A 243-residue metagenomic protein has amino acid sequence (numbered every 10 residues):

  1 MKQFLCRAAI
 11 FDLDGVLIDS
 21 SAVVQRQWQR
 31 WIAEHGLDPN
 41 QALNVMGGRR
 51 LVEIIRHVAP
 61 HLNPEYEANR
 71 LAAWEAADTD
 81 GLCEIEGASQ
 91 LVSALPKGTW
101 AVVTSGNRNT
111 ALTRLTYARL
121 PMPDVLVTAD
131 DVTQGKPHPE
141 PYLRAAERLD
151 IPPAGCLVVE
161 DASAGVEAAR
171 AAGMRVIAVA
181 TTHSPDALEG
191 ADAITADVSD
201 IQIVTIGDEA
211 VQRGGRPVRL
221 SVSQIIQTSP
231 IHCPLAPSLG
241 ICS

Functional and structural regions predicted by a protein language model:
M1-R7, T99, R108-S243: Asp-based, Mg2+/Mn2+-dependent phosphohydrolase catalytic module
K2-N44: Active-site neighborhood of HAD-like aspartate-dependent phosphohydrolases
L5, A77-V102, N107-N109: Short, acidic loop-to-helix structural element flanking the phosphoryl-transfer center in phosphate-processing enzymes
V23, M46-R50, C83-G87, G106-N107 (+3 more regions): Short beta->alpha linker loops
Q25, Q29, G48-R56, A68 (+2 more regions): An amphipathic alpha-helix signature
W31, R50-L62, R114-Y117, A146: Helix-loop "lid/cap" segments that line or gate small-molecule binding pockets
A33, P96, R170: Anion (oxyanion) recognition and catalysis
H35-Q41, R56-Q90: Metal-dependent phosphoesterase signature
